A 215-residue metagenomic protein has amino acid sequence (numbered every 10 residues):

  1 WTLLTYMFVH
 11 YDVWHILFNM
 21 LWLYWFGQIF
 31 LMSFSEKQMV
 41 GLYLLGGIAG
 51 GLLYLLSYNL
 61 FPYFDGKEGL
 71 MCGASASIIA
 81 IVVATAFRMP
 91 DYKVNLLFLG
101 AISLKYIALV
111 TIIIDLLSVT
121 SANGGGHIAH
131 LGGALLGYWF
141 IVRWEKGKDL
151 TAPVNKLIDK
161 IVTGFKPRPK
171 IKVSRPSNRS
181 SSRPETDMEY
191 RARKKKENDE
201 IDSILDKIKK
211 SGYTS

Functional and structural regions predicted by a protein language model:
W1-K196, E200, I204: A detector for small-residue-rich transmembrane helices and their helix-helix packing motifs
K209-S215: Intrinsically disordered, low-complexity cytosol-exposed tails and linkers
